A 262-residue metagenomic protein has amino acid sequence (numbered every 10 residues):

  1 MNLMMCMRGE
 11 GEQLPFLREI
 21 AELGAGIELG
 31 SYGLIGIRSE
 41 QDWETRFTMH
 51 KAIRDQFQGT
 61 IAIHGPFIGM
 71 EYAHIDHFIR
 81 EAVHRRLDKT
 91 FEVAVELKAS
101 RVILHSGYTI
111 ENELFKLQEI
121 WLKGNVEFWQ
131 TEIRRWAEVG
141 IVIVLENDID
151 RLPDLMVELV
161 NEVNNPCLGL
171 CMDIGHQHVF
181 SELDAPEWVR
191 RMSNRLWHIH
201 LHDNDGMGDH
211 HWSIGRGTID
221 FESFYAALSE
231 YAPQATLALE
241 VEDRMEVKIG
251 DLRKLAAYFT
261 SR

Functional and structural regions predicted by a protein language model:
M1-K89, V95, S261-R262: N-terminal pre-domain/capping segments
N2-L3, Q13-L23, P153-M172, H178-R262: Histidine-acidic metal/acid-base catalytic patches
C6-E10, G30-L34, P66-I68, G107-T109 (+4 more regions): Active-site beta-loop-alpha junctions enriched in small/polar residues
G24, Q58, A94, A99 (+2 more regions): A structural motif
I27, H64, V83, A94 (+6 more regions): Conserved, mostly hydrophobic/aromatic
I35-R38, G69-H74, I110-K116, V179-F180 (+1 more regions): A short acidic, helix-capping loop that chelates divalent metal ions and anchors anionic groups
Q41-T48, R80-L87, Q118-V126, E182-R191 (+1 more regions): Charged helix-capping and loop-helix junction motifs
A73-G169: Active-site acidic/histidine proton-transfer and metal-coordination neighborhood in alpha/beta enzyme cores
